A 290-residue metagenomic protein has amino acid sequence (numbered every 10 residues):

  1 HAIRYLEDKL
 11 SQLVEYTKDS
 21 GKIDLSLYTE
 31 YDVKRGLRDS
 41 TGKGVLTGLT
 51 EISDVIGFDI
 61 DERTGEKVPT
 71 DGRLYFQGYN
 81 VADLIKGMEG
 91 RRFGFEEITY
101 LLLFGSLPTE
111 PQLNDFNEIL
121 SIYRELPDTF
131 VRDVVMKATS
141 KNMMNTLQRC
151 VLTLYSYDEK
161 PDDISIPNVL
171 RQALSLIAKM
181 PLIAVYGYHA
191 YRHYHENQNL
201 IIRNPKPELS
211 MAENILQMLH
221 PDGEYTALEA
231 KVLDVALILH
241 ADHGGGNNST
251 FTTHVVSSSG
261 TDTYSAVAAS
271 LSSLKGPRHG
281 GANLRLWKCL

Functional and structural regions predicted by a protein language model:
H1-L290: Hydrophobic alpha-helical bundle cores within soluble ligand-binding/oligomerization subdomains
